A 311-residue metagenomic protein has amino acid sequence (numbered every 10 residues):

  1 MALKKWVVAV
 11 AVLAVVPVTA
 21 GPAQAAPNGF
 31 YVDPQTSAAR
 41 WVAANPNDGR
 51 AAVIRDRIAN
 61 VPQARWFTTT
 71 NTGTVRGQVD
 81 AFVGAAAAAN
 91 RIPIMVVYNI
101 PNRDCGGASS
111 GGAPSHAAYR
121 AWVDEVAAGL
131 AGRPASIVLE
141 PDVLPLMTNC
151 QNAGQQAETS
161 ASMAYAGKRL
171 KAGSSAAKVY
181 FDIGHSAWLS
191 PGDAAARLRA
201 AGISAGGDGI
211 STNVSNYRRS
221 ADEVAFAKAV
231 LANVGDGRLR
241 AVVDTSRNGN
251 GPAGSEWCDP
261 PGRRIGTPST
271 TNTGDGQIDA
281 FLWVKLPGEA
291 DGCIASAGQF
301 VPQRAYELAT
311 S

Functional and structural regions predicted by a protein language model:
M1-A25: Secretory targeting and sorting signals
A11-T19, Y98, E140, N250 (+1 more regions): Hydrophobic alpha-helical membrane segments, chiefly transmembrane helices and signal peptide h-regions, characterized
A14-V15, C150, G192, G254: Alpha-helical transmembrane segments and their juxtamembrane interfaces
P27-G129, L286, A290-T310: N-terminal carbohydrate-binding/catalytic regions of secreted carbohydrate-active enzymes
N28-P34, P62-R65, P93-M95, A135-L139 (+4 more regions): Hydrophobic faces of well-ordered beta-strands that scaffold small-molecule active sites in alpha/beta enzyme cores
V32-A59, G173, S186-Y306: Surface-exposed substrate-engagement region within the catalytic domains of secreted or surface-exposed extracellular
G73-R76, A81-V179, D193, R197 (+1 more regions): Substrate-binding cleft of extracellular glycoside hydrolase catalytic domains
Y98, D142, G184-H185, S215: Short, ordered loop/turn segments at secondary-structure junctions
